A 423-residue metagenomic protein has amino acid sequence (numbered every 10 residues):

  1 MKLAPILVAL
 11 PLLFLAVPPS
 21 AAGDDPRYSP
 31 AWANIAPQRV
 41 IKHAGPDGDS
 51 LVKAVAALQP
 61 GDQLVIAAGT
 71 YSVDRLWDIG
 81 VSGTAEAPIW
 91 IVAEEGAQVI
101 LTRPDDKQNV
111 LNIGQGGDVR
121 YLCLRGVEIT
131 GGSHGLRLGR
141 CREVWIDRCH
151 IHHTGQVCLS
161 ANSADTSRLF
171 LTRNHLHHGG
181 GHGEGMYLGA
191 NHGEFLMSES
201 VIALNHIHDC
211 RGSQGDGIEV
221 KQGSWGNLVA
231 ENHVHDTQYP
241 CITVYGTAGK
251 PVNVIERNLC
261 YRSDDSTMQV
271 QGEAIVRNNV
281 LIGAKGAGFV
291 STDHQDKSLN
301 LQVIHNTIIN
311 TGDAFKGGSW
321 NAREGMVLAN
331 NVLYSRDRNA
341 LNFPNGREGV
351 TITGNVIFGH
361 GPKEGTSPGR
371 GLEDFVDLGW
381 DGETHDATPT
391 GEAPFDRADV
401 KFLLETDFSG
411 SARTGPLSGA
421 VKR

Functional and structural regions predicted by a protein language model:
M1-L7: Bacterial N-terminal signal peptides that target proteins for export
L7-L15: Bacterial N-terminal signal peptides
G23-I35, T351, D377, T384-R423: Surface beta-loop-beta hairpin patches that serve as ligand-binding interfaces in beta-rich domains
P26-D78, T406-L417: Acidic Gly/Asp/Thr-rich repetitive segments characteristic of extracellular carbohydrate-active and adhesion proteins
H43-D49, A68-D74, S82-S133, G369-D374: Right-handed parallel beta-helix/beta-spiral solenoid domain characteristic of secreted/periplasmic
V55-A56, R75-S82, Q108-G117, H134-R140 (+9 more regions): Glycine-rich beta-solenoid repeat tracts in large extracellular/virion proteins
A67-A68, P88, V92-Q98, R120-G131 (+11 more regions): Right-handed parallel beta-helix
G69-S72, E95-A97, G361-P362, V400 (+1 more regions): Acidic glycine-/aspartate-rich tracts in secreted/extracellular proteins
